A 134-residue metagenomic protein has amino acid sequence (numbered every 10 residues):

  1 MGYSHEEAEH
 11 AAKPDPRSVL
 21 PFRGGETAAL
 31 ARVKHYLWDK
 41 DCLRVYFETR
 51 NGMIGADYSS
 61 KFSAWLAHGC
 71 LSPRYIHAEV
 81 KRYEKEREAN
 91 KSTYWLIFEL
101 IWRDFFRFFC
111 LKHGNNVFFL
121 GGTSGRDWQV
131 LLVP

Functional and structural regions predicted by a protein language model:
M1-W128, L132: Glycine/tryptophan-enriched, flexible segments
